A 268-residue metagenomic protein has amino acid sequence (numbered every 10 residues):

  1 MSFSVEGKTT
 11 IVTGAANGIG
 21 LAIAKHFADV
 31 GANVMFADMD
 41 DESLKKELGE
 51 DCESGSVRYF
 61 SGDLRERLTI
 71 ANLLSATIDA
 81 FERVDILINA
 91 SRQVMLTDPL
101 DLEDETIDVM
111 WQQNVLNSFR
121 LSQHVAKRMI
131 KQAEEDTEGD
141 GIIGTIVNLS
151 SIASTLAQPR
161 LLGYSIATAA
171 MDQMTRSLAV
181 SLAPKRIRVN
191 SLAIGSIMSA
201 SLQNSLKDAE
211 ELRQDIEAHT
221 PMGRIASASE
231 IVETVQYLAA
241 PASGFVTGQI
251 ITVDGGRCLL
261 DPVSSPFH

Functional and structural regions predicted by a protein language model:
F3-M35: Canonical Rossmann dinucleotide-binding motif of NAD(H)/NADP(H)-dependent dehydrogenases/reductases, specifically
D98-P99, E103-W111, I216: Substrate-binding pocket helix/loop in short-chain dehydrogenase/reductase
L100, L156-L162, P184, G223 (+1 more regions): Active-site loop immediately N-terminal to the catalytic Tyr-X3-Lys motif of short-chain dehydrogenase/reductase
S122, A167, T175: Active-site helix of classical SDR
K127, V180-P184, G244: Alpha-helical segment proximal to the catalytic Tyr-Lys
S151: Residue(s) in the substrate-gating loop at a strand-loop-helix junction that position the organic substrate next
Q236, T247-H268: Short C-terminal tail/terminal secondary-structure segment of NAD(P)H-dependent dehydrogenase/reductase domains
